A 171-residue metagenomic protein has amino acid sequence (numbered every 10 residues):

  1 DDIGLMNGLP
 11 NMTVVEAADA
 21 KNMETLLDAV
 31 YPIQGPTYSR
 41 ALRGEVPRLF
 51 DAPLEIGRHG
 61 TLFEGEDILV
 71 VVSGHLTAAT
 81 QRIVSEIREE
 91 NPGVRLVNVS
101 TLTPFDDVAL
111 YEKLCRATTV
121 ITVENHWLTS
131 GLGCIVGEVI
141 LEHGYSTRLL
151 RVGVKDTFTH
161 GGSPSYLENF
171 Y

Functional and structural regions predicted by a protein language model:
D1-P32: Conserved thiamine diphosphate
P36: Short, surface-exposed loop/strand segments
R40-Y171: Thiamine diphosphate
